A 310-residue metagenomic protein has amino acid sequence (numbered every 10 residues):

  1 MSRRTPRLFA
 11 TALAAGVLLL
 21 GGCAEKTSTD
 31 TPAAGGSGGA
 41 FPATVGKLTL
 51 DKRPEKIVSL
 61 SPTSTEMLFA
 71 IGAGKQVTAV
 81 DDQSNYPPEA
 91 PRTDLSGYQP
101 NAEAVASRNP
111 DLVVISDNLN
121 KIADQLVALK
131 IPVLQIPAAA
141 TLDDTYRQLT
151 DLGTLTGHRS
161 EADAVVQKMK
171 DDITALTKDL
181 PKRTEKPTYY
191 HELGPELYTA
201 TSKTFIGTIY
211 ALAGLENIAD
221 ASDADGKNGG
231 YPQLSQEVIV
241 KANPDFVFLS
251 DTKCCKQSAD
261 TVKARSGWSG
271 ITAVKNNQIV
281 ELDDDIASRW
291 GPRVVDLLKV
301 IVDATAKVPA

Functional and structural regions predicted by a protein language model:
S2-T63, S160-Y190, D303-A310: Bacterial Sec-exported substrate-binding components of ABC uptake systems
G38-T44, T93-E103, A224-Q236: Short helix-initiation/N-cap motifs at beta->coil->alpha
K56-R108, L112-N118, I218: A short, structured surface patch at a secondary-structure boundary
D82-P88, K203-G230: Alpha-helical, coiled-coil/dimerization segments enriched in small aliphatic residues
S84-P88, A123, V127-D151, L155 (+1 more regions): Flexible loop/hinge segments that line or gate small-molecule binding clefts
N101-I115, I131, S235-L249: Proline-aspartate-enriched helix->loop->beta-strand connector
K121, Q135-L152, K186-I209, C255-S258: Extracytoplasmic ligand-binding site segments that recognize negatively charged/polar headgroups
D144, T150-T154, D163, A242 (+1 more regions): Structured C-terminal subdomain patch of bacterial secreted/periplasmic proteins
